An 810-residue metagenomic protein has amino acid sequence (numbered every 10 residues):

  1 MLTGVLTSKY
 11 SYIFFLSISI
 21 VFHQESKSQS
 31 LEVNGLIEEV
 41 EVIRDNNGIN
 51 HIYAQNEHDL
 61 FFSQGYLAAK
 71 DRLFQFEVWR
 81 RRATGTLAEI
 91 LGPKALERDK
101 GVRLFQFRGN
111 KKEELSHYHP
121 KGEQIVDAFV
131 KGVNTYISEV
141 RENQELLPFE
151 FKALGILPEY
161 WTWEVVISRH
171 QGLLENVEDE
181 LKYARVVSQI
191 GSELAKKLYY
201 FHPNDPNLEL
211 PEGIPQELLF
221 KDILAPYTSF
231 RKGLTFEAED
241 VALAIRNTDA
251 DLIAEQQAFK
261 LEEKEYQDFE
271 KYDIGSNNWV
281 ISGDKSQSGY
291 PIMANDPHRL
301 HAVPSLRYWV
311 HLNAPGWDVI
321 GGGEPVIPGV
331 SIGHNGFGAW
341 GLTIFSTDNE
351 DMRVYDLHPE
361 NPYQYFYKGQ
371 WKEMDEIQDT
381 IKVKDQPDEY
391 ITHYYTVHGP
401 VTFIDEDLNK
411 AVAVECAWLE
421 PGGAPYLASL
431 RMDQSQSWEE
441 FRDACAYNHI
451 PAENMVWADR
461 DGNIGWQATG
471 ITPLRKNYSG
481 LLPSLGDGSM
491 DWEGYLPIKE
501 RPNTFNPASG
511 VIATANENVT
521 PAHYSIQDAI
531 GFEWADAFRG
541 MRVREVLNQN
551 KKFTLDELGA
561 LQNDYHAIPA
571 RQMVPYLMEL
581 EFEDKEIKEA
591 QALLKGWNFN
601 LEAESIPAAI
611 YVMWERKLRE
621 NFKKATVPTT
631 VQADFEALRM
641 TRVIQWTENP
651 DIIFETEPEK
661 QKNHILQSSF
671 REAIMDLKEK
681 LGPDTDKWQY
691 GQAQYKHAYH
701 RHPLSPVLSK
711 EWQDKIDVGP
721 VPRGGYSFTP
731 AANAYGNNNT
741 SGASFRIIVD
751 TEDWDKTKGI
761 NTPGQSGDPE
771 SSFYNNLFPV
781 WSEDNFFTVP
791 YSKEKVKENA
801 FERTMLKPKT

Functional and structural regions predicted by a protein language model:
M1-Q29: Bacterial Sec-dependent N-terminal signal peptides
Q29-I292, P297-L300: Substrate-recognition/specificity elements adjacent to catalytic centers across diverse enzyme folds
S63, K111-E123, E415, L427-M432 (+4 more regions): Second-shell loop/turn segments in exported
S116, P120, N134-E142, Q434 (+6 more regions): Sec-exported extracytoplasmic/periplasmic mature domains
A314, V319-E324, G333-G336, I344-S484: Glycine- and hydrophobic-rich flexible loops that cap the catalytic core of alpha/beta enzyme folds
K410, N448-N550, E615-R619: Hydrophobic alpha-helical segments
A529, E533-E583, I587, E672-T810: Terminal end segments
R616-Q694: Charged, long alpha-helical assembly modules
